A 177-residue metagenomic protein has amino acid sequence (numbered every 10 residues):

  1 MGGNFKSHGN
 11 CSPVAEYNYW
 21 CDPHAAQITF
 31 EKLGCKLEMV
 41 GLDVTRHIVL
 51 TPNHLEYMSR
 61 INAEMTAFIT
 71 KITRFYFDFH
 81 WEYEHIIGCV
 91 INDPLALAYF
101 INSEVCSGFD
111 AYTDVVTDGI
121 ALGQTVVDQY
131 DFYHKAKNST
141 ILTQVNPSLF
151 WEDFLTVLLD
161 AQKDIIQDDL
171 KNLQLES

Functional and structural regions predicted by a protein language model:
M1-G2, S59: A broad, low-specificity signal for short, low-complexity segments enriched in glycine/proline and polar/charged
G2-I28: Active-site glycine-rich loop that binds ribose-phosphate moieties when present
G3, G34, N102: Residue-level marker of positions within ordered structural domains that often coincide with functionally constrained
W20-H24, L37-S177: Conformational coupling and interaction surfaces
I28-L37: A structural motif corresponding to the C-terminal end of an alpha-helix and its immediate exit/capping segment
